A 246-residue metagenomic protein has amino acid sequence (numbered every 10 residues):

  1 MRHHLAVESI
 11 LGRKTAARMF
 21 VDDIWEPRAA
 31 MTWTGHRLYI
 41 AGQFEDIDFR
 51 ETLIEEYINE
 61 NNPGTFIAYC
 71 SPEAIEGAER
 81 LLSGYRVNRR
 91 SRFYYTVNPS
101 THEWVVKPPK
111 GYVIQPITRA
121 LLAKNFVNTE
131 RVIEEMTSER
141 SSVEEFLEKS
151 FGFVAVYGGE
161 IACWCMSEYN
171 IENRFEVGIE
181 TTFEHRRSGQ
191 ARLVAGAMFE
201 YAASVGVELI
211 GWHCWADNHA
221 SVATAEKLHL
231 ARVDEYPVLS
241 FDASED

Functional and structural regions predicted by a protein language model:
R2-T15, R131-G152: Active-site rim helix/loop that mediates acceptor-substrate recognition in acyltransferases
A17-K124, L239: Acyl-donor-binding surface of acyltransferase catalytic domains
E26-P27, E160-C163, A220: Glycine-rich acetyl-CoA-binding "A-motif" of GNAT/NAT acetyltransferases
I47-E56, V177, R187-S204, A223-K227: Conserved acetyl-CoA-binding loop-helix of GNAT-fold acetyltransferases
I75-R86, R192, A216-D234: Conserved active-site alpha-helix within GNAT-family acetyltransferase domains
S100, Y169, Y236, S240 (+1 more regions): Long, contiguous binding/interaction regions
S141-F183: A conserved beta-strand-loop-helix scaffold within acyl/acetyltransferase catalytic domains
I210-C214: Conserved hydrophobic beta-strand within the GNAT/NAT acetyltransferase core sheet that lines the active-site cleft
